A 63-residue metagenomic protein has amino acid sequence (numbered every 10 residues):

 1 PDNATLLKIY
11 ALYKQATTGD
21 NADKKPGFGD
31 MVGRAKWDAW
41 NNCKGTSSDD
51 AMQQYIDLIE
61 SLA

Functional and structural regions predicted by a protein language model:
P1-A63: A charge-rich, low-complexity, intrinsically flexible signal that marks solvent-exposed coils, linkers, repeats
